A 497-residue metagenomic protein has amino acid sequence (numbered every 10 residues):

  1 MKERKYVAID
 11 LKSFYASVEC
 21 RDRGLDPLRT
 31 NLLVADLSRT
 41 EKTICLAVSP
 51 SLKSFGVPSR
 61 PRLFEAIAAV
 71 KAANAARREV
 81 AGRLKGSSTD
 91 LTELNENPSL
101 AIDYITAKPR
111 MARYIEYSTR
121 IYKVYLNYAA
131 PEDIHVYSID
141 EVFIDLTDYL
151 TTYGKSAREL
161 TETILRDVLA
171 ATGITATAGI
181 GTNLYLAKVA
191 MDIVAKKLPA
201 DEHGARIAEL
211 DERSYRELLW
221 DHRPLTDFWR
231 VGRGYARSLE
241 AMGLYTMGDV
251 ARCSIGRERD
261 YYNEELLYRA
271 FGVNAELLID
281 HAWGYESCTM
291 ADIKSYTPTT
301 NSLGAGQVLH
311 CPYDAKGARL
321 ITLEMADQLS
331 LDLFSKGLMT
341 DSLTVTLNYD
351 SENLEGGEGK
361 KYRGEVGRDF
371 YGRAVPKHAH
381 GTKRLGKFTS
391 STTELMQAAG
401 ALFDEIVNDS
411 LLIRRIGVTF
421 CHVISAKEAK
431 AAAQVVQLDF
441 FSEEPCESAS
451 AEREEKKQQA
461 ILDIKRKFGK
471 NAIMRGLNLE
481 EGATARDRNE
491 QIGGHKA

Functional and structural regions predicted by a protein language model:
M1-R4, V48, T300-V308, Q437: N-terminal intrinsically disordered, low-complexity tails enriched in polar/charged
M1-W283, S287-M290, F440-A497: Gly/Gly-Pro- and Ser/Thr-rich, intrinsically disordered tail segments characteristic of DNA damage-repair and tolerance
A8, D227, R233-I413, A433: DNA-contacting surface of Y-family translesion DNA polymerases
K12-F14, S38-K42, D350-L354, V423-K427: Short, charged/polar surface micro-motifs in flexible loops or helix N-caps
V18, G372-A497: Acidic, metal-coordinating catalytic segment for phosphate/diphosphate chemistry, firing primarily on the Nudix
T175-T177, T344, G417: Residues at or immediately flanking beta-strands
